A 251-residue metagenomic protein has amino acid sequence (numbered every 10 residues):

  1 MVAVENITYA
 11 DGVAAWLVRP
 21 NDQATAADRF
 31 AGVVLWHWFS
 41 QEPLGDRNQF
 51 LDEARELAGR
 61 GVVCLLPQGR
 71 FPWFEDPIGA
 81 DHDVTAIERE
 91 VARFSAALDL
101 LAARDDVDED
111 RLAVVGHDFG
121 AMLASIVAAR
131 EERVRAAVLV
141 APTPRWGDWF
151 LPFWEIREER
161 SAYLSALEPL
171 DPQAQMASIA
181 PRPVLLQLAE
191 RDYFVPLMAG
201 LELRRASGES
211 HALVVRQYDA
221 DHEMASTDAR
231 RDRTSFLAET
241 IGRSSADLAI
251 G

Functional and structural regions predicted by a protein language model:
M1-A27: N-terminal cap/lid segment of alpha/beta-hydrolase-fold proteins
V18, L35-W36, V115, Q187: Short hydrophobic segments within beta-strands
A27-W38: Short beta-strand element of the alpha/beta-hydrolase
W38-A92, F150-L151: Cap/lid segment of the alpha/beta-hydrolase catalytic domain
S95-E158: Primarily recognizes the serine-hydrolase "nucleophile elbow" in alpha/beta-hydrolase and SGNH/GDSL folds
D148-F150, E159-R205: The feature captures the conserved acid-bearing segment of alpha/beta-hydrolase catalytic domains
E209-G251: C-terminal catalytic histidine-bearing segment of alpha/beta-hydrolase fold enzymes
